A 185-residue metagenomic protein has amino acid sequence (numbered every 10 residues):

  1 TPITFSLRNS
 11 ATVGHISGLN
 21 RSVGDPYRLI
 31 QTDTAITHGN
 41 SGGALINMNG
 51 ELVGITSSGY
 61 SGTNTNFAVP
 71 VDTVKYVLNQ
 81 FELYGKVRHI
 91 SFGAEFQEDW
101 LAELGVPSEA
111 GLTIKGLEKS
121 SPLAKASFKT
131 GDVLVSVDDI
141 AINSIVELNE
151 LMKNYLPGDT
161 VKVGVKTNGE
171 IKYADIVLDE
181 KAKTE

Functional and structural regions predicted by a protein language model:
T1, G18, T34-I36, S57-G59 (+5 more regions): Flexible glycine-/small-residue-rich
T1-G14, N20-G42, I46-L78: Active-site loop architecture of trypsin-fold serine endopeptidases
T12-V13, S17-L19, I90-F96: Surface-exposed, glycine-biased beta-strand/turn segments
N47, E51, Y76-E185: C-terminal recognition in membrane/secretory proteostasis and scaffolding
